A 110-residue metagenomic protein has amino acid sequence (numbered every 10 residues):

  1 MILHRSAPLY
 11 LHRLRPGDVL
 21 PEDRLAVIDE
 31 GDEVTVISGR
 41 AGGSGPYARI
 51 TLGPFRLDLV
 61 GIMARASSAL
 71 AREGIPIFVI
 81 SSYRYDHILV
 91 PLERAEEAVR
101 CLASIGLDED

Functional and structural regions predicted by a protein language model:
M1-A69, E73-P76, E97-D110: Regulatory modules associated with amino-acid/nitrogen control
E33-S38, R84-P91: A generic structural motif
P76-R84: A short glycine-rich beta-strand->turn/loop micro-motif centered on a GG-aromatic cluster
